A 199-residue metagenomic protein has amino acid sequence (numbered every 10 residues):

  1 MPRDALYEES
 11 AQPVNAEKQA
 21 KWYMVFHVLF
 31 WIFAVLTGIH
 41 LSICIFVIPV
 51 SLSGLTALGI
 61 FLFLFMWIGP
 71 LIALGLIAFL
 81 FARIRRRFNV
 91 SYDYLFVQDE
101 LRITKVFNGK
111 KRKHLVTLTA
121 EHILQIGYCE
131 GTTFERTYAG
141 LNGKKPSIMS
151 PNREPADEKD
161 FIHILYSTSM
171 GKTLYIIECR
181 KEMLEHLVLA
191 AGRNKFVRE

Functional and structural regions predicted by a protein language model:
M1, R85-V90, A156, L189-A191: Cysteine-centric segments in proteins
M1-H40: N-terminal membrane-targeting/pre-transmembrane regions
A34, G38, L71-I84: Single-pass alpha-helical transmembrane signal-anchor segments
L41-L74: Hydrophobic alpha-helical transmembrane segments
V50-L58, K110-R112, T117, A190-R193: Mature, Sec-exported extracytoplasmic domains of Gram-positive
I77-L115: Conserved beta-hairpin
I103-P146: Phosphoinositide-binding peripheral membrane targeting modules
T137-E199: A membrane-cytosol interface segment of integral membrane proteins
